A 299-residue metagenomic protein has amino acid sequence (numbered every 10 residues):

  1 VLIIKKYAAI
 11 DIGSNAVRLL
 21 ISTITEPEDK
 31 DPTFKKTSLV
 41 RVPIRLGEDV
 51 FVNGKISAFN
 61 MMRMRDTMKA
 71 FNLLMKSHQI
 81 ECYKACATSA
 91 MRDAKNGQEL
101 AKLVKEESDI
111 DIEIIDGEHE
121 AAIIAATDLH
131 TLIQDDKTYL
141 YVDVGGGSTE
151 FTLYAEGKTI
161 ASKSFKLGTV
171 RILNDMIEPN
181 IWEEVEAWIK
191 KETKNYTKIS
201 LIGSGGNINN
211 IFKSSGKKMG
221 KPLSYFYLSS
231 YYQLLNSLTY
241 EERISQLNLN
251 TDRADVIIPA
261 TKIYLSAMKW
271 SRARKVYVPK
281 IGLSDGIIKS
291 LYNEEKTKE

Functional and structural regions predicted by a protein language model:
L2-A8: Extreme N-terminal starter segment of soluble prokaryotic enzymes
Y7, I21, D49-I80, T88-T138 (+1 more regions): Helical "lid/coupling" subdomains associated with nucleotide-phosphate turnover
D11-A16, V142-S148, S204-N207: A short acidic Gly-Thr/Ser loop motif
A16-R18, D31-P32: Hydrophobic, well-ordered secondary-structure scaffolds
T23-D29: Short loop/turn segments immediately following beta-strands, especially the blade-tip and inter-blade linker loops
D31-T33, D136-K137: Phosphate-handling active-site elements
P32-I44, K158-K163, G203: Short coil-to-beta-strand
A85: Dinucleotide-binding Rossmann-like beta1-alpha1 core, especially the glycine-rich loop that anchors the ADP
